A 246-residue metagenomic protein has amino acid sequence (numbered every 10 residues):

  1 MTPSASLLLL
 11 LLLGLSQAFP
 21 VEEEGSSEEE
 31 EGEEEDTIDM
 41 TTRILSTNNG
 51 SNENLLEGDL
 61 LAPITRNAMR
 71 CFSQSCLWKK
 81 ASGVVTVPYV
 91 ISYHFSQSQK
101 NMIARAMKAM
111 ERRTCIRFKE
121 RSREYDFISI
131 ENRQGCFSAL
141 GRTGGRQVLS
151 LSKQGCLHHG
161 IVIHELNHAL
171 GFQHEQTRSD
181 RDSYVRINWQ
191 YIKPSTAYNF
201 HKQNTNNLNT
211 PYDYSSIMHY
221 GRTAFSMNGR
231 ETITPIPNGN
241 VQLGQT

Functional and structural regions predicted by a protein language model:
T2-T246: Zinc-dependent metalloendopeptidases
